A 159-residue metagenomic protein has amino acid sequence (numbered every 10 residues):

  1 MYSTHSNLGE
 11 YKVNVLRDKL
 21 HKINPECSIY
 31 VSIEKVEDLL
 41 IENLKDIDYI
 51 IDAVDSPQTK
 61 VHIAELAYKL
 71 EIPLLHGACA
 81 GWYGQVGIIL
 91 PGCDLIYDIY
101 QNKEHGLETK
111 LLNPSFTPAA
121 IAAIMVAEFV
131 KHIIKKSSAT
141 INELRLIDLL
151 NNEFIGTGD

Functional and structural regions predicted by a protein language model:
M1-D159: Adenine nucleotide-associated cytosolic modules
